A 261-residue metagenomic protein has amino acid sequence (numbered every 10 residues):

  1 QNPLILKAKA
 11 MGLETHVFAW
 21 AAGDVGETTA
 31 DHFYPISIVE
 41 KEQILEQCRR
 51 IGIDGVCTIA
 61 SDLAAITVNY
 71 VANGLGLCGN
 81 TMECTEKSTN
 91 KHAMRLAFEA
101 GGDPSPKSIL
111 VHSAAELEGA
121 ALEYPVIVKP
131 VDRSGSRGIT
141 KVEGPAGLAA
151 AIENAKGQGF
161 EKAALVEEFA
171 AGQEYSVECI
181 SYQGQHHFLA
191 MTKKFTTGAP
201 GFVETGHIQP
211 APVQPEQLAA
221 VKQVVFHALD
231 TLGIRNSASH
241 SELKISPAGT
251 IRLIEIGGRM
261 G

Functional and structural regions predicted by a protein language model:
Q1-E83: ATP-binding N-terminal substructure of ATP-dependent carboxylate-amine bond-forming enzymes
V17, G79-T81, K107, V128 (+1 more regions): Hydrophobic residues in well-ordered beta-strands that form the structural core
G26-T29, Q43-E46, K87-A93, S136-G138 (+1 more regions): Short, charged, surface-exposed secondary-structure boundary motifs
E27, R50, G102, G157-Q158 (+1 more regions): Alpha-helix termination/capping residues and helix-transition junctions
I36, I59, V111, T192 (+1 more regions): Conserved residues at the C-terminal ends of beta-strands
S61-L63, R133, R259: Short glycine-rich anion-binding loops that position phosphate/pyrophosphate groups of nucleotides and phosphorylated
T89-G172, Y182-Q185, H207-Q223, H227: Active-site nucleotide/adenylate-binding loops and adjacent lid/helix of ATP-dependent enzymes
A155-A163, E168-P212, A219-L253, G257-G261: Phosphate-binding core of ATP-grasp and ATP-grasp-like enzymes
